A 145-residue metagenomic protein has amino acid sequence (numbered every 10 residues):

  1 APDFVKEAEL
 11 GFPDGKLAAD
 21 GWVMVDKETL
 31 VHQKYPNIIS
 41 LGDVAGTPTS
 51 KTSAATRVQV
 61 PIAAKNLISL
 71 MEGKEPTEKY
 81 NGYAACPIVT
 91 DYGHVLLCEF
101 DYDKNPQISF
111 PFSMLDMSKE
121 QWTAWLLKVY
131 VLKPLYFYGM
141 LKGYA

Functional and structural regions predicted by a protein language model:
A1-D3, A84, Y92-H94: Glycine-rich beta-alpha junction loops
A1-V58, I68-S69: FAD-site-proximal beta/loop scaffold in flavoenzymes
F4, S40, A63, V95-L96: Short phosphate-engaging motifs
P13, V23, P36-A45, E78-P87 (+1 more regions): Noncatalytic linker/hinge segments flanking ATPase motor cores
G21-I39, T90-P111: FAD-binding beta-loop-beta segment adjacent to the flavin cofactor pocket
G21-V25, P48-S50, A63-L67, P111-L115 (+1 more regions): Glycine-rich loops and low-complexity Gly/Arg-rich segments that provide flexible linkers or classic glycine-based
V44-T90, E99: A conserved FAD-binding loop/helix module that cradles the flavin
L97-A145: C-terminal auxiliary extensions adjacent to catalytic cores
